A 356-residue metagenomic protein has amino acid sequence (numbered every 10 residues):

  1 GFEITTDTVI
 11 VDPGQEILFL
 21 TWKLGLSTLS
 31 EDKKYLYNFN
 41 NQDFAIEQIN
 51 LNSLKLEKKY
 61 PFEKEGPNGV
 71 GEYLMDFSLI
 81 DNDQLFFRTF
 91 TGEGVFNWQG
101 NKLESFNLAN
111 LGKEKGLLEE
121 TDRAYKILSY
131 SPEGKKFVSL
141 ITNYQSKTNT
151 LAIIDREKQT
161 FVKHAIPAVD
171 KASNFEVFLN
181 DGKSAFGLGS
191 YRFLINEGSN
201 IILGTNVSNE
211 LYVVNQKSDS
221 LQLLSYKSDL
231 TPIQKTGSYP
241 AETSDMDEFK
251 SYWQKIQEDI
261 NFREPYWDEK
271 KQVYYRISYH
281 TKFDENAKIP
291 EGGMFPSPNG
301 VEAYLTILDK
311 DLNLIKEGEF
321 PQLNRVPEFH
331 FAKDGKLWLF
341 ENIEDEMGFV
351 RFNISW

Functional and structural regions predicted by a protein language model:
T5-I17, Y60-G71, F106-T121, V162-A185 (+2 more regions): Surface-exposed loop and turn segments in beta-propeller and other repeat-based domains that flank or scaffold
P13-I46, R263-A287: Beta-strand-rich domains and repeat architectures in extracellular enzymes and scaffolds, especially beta-propellers
K23-S30, M75-I80, A124-G134, K183-E197 (+2 more regions): Structural signature of eukaryotic scaffold interfaces centered on beta-propeller domains
L51-S53, W98-N101, D155-Q159, N215-D219 (+2 more regions): Short loop/turn segments that connect beta-strands within beta-propeller blades
G92, W98-G134, L140-N143: Asp-box/WD-like beta-propeller blade repeats and closely related beta-sheet repeat scaffolds
L140-N143, I277-G300, G348-V350: Short, conserved, GDST-rich strand-edge loop motifs in beta-rich repeat architectures
N149-Q159, N209, M294-D311, R351-W356: Beta-propeller blade signature
A152-N215: Loop-centered beta-sheet repeat module
